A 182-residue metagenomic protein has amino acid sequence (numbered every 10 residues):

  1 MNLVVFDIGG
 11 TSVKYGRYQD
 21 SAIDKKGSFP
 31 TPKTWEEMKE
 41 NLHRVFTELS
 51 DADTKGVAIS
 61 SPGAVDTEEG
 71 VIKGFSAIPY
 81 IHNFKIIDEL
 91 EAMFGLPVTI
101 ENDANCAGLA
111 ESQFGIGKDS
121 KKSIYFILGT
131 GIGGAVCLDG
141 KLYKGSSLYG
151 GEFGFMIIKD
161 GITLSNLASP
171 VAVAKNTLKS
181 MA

Functional and structural regions predicted by a protein language model:
M1-V13, F84, D88, K121: Short secondary-structure boundary segments
L3-S61, E68: Conserved phosphate-binding loops in N-terminal lobes of ATP-dependent enzymes of the actin/Hsp70/sugar-kinase
T11, A104-N105, Y149: A generic "binding-loop/recognition-motif" signal
V13, C106-G108, G133-A135: Short glycine/serine/threonine-rich phosphate/pyrophosphate-binding segments that cradle anionic phosphate groups
G16-Q19, D24, S28, W35-M38 (+3 more regions): Glycine/GP-enriched mid-protein hinge/lid loop-to-helix segment characteristic of carbohydrate kinases
P32-H43, G56-V57, A64-K122: Glycine-rich phosphate-binding loop and adjoining helix at the ATP-binding site of ATP-dependent phosphoryl-transfer
R44-E48, A92, K179: A generic structural signal for well-ordered alpha-helical segments enriched in polar/charged residues
S61-G63, S146: Short, small-residue-rich loop/turn micro-motifs
